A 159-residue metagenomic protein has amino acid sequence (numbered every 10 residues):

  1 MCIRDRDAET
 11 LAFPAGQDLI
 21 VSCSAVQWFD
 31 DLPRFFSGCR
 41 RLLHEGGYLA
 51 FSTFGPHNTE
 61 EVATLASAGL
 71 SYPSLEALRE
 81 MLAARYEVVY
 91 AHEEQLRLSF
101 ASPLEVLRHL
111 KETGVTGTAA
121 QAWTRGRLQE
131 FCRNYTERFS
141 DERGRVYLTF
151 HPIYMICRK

Functional and structural regions predicted by a protein language model:
M1-D5: Conserved small/polar residues in nucleotide/adenosyl-binding loops
E9-I20: A short acidic, Gly/Pro-enriched loop at the edge of an enzyme's catalytic core that lines a small-molecule cofactor
P14, P73, Y90-K159: Conserved Class I S-adenosyl-L-methionine
D18-P33, T53: A short SAM/SAH-binding and catalytic strip from SAM-dependent methyltransferases
D30, H44, A83: Short conserved AdoMet
P33-Y48: A short glycine-rich, Lys/Arg-flanked "PGG" loop and its adjoining helix->strand segment in the class I
Y48-R79: Conserved class I S-adenosyl-L-methionine
T53, L78-A84, A101-L104: Long, charge-dense, solvent-exposed interaction surfaces that engage phosphate-rich ligands
